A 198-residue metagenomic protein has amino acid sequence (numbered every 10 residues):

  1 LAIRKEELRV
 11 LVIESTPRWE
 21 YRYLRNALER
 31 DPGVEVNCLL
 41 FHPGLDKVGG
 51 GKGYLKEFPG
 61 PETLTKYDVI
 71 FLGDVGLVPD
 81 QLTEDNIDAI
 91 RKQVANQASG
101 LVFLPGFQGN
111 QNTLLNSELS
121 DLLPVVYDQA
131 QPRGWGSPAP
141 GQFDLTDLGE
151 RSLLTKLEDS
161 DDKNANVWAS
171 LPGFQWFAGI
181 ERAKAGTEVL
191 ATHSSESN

Functional and structural regions predicted by a protein language model:
L1-E6: Extended acidic/polar, glycine-enriched regions that form or flank non-catalytic beta-rich accessory modules
E7-L11, E35: Residues that mark the start of a beta-strand
V10-E14, L24: Conserved acidic segment of CheY-like receiver
E20-N198: Acidic, S/T/G-rich, low-cysteine, solvent-exposed domains in lumenal/extracellular/periplasmic regions of secretory
